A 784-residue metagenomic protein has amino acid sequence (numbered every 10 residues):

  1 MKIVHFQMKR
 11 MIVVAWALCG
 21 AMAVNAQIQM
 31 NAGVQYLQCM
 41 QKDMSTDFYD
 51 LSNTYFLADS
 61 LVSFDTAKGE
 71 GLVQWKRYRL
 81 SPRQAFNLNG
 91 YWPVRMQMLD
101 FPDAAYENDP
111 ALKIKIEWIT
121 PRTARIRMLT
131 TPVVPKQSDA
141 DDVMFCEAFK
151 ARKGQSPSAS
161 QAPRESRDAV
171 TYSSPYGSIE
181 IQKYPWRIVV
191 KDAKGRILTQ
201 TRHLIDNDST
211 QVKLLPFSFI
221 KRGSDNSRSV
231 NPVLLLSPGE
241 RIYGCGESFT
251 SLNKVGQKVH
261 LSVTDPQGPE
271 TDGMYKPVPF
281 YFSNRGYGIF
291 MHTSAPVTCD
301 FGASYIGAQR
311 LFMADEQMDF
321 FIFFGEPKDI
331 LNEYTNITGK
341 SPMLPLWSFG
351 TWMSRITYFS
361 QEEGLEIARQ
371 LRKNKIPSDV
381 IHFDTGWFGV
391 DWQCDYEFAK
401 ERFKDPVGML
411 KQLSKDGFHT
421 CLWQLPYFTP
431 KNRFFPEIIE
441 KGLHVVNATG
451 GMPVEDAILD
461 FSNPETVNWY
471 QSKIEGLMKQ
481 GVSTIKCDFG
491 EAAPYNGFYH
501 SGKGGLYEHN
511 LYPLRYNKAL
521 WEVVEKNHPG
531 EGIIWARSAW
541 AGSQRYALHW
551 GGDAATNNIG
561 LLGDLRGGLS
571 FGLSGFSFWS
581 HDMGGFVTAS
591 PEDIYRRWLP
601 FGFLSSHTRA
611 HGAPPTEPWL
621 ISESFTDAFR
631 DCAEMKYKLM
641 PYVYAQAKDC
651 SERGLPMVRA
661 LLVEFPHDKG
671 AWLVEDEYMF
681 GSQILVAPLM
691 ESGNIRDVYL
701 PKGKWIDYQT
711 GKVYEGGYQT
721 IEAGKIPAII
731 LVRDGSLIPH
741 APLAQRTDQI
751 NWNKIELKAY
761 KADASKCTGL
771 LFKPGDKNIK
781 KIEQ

Functional and structural regions predicted by a protein language model:
M1-Q29: Bacterial Sec-dependent N-terminal signal peptides
A26-T338, P342, L346-W347, I356 (+10 more regions): N-terminal accessory segment at the very beginning of proteins
P121, L129-T131, P175-G177, Y184-W186 (+20 more regions): An acidic- and aromatic-residue-enriched active-site/binding cleft used to recognize and process polar
T131, A140-A151, Q200, P377-F629 (+2 more regions): Aromatic- and carboxylate-enriched substrate-binding clefts and catalytic-loop regions of carbohydrate-active enzymes
F280, L371, L413, L520 (+1 more regions): Conserved, mostly hydrophobic/aromatic
S354-I356, G364, Q370-K373, F383 (+3 more regions): C-terminal substrate/ligand-recognition segments
S360-K373, V467-G476: Short, acidic/polar
V523, P529-G532, A541-H549, D564 (+2 more regions): Catalytic core of carbohydrate-active enzymes
